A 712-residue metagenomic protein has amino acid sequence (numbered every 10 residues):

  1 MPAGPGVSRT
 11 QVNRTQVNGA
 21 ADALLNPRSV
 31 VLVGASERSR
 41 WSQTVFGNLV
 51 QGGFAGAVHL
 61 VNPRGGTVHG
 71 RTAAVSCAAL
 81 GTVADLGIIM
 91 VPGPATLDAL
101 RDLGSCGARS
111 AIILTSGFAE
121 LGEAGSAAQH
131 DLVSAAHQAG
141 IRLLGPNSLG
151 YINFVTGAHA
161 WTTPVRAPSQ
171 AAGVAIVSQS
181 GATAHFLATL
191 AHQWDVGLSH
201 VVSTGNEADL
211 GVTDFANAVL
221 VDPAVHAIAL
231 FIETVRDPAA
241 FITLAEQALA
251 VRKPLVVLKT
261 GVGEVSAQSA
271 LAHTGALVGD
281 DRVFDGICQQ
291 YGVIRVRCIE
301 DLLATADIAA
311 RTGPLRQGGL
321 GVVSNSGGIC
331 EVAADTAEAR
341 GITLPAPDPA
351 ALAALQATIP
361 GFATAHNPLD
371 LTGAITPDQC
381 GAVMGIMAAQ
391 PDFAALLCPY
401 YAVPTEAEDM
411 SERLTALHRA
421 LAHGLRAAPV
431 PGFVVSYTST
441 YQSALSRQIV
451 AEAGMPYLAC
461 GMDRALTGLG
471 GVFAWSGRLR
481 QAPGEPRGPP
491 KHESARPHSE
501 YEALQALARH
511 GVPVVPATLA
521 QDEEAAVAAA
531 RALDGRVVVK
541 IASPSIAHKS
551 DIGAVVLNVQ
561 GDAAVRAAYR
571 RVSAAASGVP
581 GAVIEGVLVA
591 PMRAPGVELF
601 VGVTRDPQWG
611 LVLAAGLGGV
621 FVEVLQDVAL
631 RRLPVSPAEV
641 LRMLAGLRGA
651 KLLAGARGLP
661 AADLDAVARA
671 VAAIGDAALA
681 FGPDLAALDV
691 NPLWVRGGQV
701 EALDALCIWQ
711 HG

Functional and structural regions predicted by a protein language model:
P2-G712: Catalytic-core regions of core metabolic enzymes, especially those transforming organic acids/acyl-group intermediates
